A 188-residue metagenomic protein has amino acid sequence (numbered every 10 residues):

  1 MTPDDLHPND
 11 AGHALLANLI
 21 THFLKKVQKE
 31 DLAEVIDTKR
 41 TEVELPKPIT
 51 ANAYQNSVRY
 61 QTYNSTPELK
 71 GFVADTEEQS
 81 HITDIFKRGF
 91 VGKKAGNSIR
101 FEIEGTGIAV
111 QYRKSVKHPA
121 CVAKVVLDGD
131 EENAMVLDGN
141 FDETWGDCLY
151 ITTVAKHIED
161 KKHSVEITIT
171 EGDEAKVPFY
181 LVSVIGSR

Functional and structural regions predicted by a protein language model:
M1-P3: Short, flexible helix-coil linker/hinge segments at the edges of structured domains or between repeats
D5, A14-R188: Conserved catalytic region of serine esterases and O-acyltransferases that act on ester linkages in lipids
N9: Short, conserved phosphate/pyrophosphate- and ester-handling motifs at nucleotide-, phospho-/glycolipid
